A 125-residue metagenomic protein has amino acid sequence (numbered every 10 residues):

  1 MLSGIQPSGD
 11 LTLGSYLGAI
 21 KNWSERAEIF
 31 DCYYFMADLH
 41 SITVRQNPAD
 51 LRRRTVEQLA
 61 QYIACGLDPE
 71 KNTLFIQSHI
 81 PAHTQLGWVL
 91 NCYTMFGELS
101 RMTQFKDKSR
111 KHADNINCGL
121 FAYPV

Functional and structural regions predicted by a protein language model:
L2-V125: N-terminal Rossmann-like or analogous alpha/beta NTP/dinucleotide-binding catalytic cores that position adenine
